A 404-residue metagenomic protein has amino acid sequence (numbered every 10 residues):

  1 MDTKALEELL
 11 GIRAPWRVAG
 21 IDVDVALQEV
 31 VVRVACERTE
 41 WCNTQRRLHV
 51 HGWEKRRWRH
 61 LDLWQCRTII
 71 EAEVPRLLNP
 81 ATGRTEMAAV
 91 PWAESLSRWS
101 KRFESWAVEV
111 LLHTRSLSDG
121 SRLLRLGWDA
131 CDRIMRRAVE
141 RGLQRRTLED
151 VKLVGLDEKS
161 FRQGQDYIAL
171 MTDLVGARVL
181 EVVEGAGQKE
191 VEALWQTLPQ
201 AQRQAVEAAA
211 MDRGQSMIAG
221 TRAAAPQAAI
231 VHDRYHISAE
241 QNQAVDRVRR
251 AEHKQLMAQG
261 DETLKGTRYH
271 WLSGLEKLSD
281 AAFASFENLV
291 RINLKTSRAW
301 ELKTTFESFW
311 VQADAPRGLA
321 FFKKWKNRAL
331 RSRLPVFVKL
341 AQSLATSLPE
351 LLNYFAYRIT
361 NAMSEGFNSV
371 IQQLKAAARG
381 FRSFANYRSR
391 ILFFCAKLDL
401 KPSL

Functional and structural regions predicted by a protein language model:
M1-V90: Short, conserved DNA-binding cores of transcription-related domains
C36, Q163-D166, D173-L174, E184 (+4 more regions): Acidic/histidine-rich catalytic cores and adjacent linkers of DNA breakage/strand-transfer/modification proteins
W53-Q165, Q204, A210, A223 (+1 more regions): Short, positively charged, Gly/Tyr-enriched micro-motifs that form contact patches at catalytic or ligand/partner
V90-R98, L174-K189: Glycine-rich phosphate-binding "P-loop"
W92-S95, Q204, A228, E252-M257: Short, polar/flexible loop-turn hinges at active-site or ligand-entry regions and domain interfaces
G127, A138-G142, R213, A228 (+2 more regions): The DNA-recognition helices of helix-turn-helix-type DNA-binding domains
I237-A258: Short alpha-helix plus adjacent loop in nuclease-associated cores
